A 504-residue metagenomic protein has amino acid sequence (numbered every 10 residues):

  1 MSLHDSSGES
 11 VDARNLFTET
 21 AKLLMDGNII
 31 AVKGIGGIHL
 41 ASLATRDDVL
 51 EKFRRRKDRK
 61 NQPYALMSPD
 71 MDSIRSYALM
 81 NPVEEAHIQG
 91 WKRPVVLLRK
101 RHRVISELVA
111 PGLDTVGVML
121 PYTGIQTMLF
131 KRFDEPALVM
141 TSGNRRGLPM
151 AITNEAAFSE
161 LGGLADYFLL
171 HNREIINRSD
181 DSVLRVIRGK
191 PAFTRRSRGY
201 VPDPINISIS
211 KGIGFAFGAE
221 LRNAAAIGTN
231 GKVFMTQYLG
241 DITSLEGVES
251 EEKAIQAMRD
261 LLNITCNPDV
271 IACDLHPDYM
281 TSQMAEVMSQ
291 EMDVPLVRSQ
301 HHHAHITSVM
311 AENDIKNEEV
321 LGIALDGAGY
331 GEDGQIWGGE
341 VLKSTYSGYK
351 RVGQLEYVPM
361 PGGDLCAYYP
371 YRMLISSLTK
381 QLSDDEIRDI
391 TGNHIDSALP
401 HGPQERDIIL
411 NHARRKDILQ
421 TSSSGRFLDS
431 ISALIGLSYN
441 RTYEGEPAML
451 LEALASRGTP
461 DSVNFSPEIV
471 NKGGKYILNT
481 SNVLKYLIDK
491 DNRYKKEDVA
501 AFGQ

Functional and structural regions predicted by a protein language model:
M1-A272, H276-E291: Active-site-adjacent structural elements in enzyme catalytic cores
M1-L3, L98-R103, V109-A110, G117-Q126 (+2 more regions): Cap/lid and interdomain-hinge subdomains that line or gate substrate/regulatory clefts in soluble alpha/beta enzymes
A13-I29, M128-E135, E312-A324, P403-I418: Short, hydrophobic/aliphatic alpha-helical segments
N15, D48, P69, G124 (+17 more regions): Generic recognition of stable, solvent-exposed alpha-helical segments in well-folded globular domains
G27-I30, R56-K60, R132, P136 (+12 more regions): Change "in soluble alpha/beta enzymes" to "in soluble alpha/beta proteins
A219-A257, T379-Q504: A contiguous, well-structured pocket-lining segment that forms one wall/lid of small-molecule binding clefts in soluble
D274, D293-H305: Conserved phosphate-binding/catalytic loops in two-lobed NTP-binding clefts
M310, I315-T379, A413-R414, Q420-S422 (+2 more regions): Active-site histidine-anchored catalytic micro-motif
